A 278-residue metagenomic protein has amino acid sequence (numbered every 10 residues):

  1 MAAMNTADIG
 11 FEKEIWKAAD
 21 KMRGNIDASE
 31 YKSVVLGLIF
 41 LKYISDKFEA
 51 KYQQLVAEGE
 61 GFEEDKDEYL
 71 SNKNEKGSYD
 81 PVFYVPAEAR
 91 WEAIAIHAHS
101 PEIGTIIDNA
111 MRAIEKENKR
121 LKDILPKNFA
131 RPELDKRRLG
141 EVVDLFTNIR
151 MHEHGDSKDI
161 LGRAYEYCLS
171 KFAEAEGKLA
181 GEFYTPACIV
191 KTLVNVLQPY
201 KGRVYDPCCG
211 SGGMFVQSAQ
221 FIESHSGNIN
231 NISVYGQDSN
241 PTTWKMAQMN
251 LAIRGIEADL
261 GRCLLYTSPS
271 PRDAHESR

Functional and structural regions predicted by a protein language model:
M1-Y200, D259-L265: Non-catalytic, mostly N-terminal accessory regions of nucleic-acid modification and defense proteins
L179-S268, R272: Conserved S-adenosyl-L-methionine
A274-R278: N-terminal low-complexity segments that are often proline-rich with Ser/Thr-Pro
